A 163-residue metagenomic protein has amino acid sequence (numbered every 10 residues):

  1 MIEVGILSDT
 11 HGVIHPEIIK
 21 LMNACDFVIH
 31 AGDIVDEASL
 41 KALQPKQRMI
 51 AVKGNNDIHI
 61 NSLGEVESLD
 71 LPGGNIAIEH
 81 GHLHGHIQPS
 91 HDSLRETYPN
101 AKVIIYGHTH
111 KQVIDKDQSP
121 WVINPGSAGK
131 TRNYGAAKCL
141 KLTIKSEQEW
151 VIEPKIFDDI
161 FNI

Functional and structural regions predicted by a protein language model:
M1-Q47, D57-S68, G73, G135-K138 (+1 more regions): N-terminal active-site segment of His-dependent metallophosphoesterases
I6-S8, V28-D33, I50-N55, I78-H80 (+2 more regions): Active-site neighborhood of phospho(di)ester-bond hydrolases with catalytic His/Asp-centered motifs
G12, D36, L83, K111 (+1 more regions): Short active-site segment of divalent metal-dependent hydrolases/proteases that encodes the spacing between
P16, Q88-S93: An amphipathic, basic-hydrophobic alpha-helix
L43-P45, L71, E96-P99, D117: Short, conserved loop/helix-junction motifs that constitute active-site signature segments in enzyme catalytic cores
I50-Q88, N100: Helix-adjacent hinge/juxtasegments
L71-P72, P99, I123-I163: Binuclear metal-dependent phosphoesterase catalytic core
H91-Y98, Q112: Non-DNA-binding regulatory cores of transcription-related proteins, predominantly C-terminal effector-binding
